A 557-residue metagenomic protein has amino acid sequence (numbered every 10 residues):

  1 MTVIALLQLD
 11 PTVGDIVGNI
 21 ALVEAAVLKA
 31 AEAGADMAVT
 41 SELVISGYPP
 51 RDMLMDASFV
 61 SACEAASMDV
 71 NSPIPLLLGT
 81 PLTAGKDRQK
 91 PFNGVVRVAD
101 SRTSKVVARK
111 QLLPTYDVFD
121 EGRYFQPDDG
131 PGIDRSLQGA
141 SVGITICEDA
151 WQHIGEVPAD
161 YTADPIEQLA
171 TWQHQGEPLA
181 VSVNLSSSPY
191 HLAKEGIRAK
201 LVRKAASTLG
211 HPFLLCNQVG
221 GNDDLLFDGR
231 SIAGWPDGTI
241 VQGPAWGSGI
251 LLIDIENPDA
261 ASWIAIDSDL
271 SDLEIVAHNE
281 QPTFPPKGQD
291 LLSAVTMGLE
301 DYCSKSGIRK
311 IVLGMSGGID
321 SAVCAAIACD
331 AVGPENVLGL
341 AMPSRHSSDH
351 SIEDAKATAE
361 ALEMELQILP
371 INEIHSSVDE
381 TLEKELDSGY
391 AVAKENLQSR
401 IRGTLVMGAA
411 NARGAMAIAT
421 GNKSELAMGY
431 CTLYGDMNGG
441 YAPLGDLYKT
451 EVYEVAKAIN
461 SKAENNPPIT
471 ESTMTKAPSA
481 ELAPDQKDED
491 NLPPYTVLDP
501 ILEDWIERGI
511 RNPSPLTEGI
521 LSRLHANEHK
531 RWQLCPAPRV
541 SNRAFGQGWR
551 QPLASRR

Functional and structural regions predicted by a protein language model:
M1-G314, D330-A331, L366: Enzyme catalytic cores with a strong preference for nitrogen-chemistry domains
G210, D267-S316, S321-R557: ATP/NTP-dependent adenylation/nucleotidyl-transfer catalytic domains that generate, transfer, or process NMP-activated
